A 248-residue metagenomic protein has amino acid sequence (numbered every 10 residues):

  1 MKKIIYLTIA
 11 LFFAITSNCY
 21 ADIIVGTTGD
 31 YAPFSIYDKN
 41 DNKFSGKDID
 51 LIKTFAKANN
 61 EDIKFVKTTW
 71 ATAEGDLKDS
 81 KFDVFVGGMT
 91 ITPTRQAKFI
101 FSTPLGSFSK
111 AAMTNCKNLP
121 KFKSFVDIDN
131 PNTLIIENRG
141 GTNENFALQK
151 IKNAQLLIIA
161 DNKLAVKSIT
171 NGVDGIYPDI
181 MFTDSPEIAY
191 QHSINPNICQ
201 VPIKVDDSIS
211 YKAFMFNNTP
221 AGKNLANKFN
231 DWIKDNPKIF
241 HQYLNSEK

Functional and structural regions predicted by a protein language model:
I4-I15: Sec-dependent N-terminal signal peptides
I15-A21: Sec/Tat signal peptide C-region and signal peptidase I cleavage site
A21-M89, A97, N236: Extracytoplasmic small-molecule ligand-binding "clamshell" domains of the periplasmic binding protein/Venus flytrap
G29, G106-A111, S185, A189-I233: Periplasmic-binding protein-like
I49-A58, K117-L119, V126-D129, G141-T142 (+1 more regions): Extended ligand-binding regions for polar small-molecule ligands
E61, T90, T103-I151: A conserved helix-loop-strand patch within extracytoplasmic ligand-binding domains of the periplasmic binding
D62-K64, G141-I159, P196-K204, N230-K248: Ligand-binding clefts/hinges and TM-proximal coupling segments of bilobed small-molecule sensing domains
A71-G75, G88-A97, F146-Q149, V173-S208: A ligand-binding cleft/hinge motif common to bilobed small-molecule-binding domains
